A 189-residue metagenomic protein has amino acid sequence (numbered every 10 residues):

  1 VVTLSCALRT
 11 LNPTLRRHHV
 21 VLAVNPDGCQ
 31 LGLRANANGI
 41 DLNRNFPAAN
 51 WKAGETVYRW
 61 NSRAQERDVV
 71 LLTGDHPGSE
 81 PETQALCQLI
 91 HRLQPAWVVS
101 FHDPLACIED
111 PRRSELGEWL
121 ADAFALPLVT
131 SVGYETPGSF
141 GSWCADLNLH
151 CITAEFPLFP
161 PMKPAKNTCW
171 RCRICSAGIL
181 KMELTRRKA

Functional and structural regions predicted by a protein language model:
V1-S131: Active-site/substrate-binding loop(s) of hydrolase catalytic cores
L11, K188-A189: Small/flexible residues
E66, G133, C175-A177: Short, intrinsically disordered/low-complexity patches at protein termini and at juxtamembrane boundaries
D103, Y134, P157: Residue-level "edge-of-site" marker
I108-D110, P137-K188: Active-site-adjacent mobile loop/cap segments within catalytic or ligand-binding domains
